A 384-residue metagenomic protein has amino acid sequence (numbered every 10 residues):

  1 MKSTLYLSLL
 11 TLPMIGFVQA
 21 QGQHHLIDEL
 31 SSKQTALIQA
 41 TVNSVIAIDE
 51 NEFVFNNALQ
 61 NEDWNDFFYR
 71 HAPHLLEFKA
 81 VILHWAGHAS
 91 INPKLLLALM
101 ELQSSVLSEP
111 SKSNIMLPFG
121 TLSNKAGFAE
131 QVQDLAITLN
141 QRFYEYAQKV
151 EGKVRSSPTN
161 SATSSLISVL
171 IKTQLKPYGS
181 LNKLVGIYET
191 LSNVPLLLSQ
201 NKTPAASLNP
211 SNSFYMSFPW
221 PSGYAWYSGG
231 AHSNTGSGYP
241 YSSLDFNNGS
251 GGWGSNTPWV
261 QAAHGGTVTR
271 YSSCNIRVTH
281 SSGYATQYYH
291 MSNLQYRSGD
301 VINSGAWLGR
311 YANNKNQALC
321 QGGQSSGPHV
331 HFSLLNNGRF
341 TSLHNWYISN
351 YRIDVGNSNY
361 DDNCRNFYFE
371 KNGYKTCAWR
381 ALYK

Functional and structural regions predicted by a protein language model:
L7-G16: Bacterial N-terminal signal peptides
Q21-L37, L122-G229, N366-K384: Non-catalytic cell-wall polysaccharide-engagement segments
Q21-V81: N-terminal export signals and maturation junctions of secreted/periplasmic proteins
L83, G87-L107, L135: Short, functionally critical alpha-helical segments immediately adjacent to catalytic or ligand/cofactor-binding
F214-M216, G254, N303, S325-K384: Acidic, glycine-rich catalytic/binding loops that coordinate metals and/or anionic ligands
W226-A262: Short glycine/threonine/proline-enriched tight-turn/helix- or strand-capping micro-motif at secondary-structure
S255-Q295, N314-H329: Zn2+-dependent peptidoglycan hydrolase active-site motif and core
